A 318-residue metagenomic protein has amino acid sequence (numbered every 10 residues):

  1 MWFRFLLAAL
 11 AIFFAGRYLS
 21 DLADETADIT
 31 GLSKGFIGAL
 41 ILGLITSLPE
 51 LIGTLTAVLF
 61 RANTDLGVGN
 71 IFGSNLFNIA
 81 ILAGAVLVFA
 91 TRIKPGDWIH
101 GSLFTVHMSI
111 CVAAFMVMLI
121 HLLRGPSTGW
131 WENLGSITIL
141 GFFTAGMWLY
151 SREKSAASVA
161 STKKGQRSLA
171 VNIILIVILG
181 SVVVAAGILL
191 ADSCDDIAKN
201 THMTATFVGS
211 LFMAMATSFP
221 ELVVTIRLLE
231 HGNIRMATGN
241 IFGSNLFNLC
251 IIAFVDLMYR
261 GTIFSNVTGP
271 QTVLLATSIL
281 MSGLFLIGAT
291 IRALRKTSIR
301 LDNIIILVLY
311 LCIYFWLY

Functional and structural regions predicted by a protein language model:
M1-Y318: Hydrophobic alpha-helical segments, chiefly the membrane-spanning helices and signal/signal-anchor peptides
